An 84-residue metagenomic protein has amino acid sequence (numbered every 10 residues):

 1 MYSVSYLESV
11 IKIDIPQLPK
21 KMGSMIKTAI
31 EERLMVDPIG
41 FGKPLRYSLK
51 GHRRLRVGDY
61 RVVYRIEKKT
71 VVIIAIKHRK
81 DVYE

Functional and structural regions predicted by a protein language model:
M1-R56, E67-T70, V82-E84: Basic, Lys/Arg-enriched alpha-helical interface segments
Y60-R65, V71-I76: Short, hydrophobic/aromatic-rich beta-strand segments within well-structured domains
